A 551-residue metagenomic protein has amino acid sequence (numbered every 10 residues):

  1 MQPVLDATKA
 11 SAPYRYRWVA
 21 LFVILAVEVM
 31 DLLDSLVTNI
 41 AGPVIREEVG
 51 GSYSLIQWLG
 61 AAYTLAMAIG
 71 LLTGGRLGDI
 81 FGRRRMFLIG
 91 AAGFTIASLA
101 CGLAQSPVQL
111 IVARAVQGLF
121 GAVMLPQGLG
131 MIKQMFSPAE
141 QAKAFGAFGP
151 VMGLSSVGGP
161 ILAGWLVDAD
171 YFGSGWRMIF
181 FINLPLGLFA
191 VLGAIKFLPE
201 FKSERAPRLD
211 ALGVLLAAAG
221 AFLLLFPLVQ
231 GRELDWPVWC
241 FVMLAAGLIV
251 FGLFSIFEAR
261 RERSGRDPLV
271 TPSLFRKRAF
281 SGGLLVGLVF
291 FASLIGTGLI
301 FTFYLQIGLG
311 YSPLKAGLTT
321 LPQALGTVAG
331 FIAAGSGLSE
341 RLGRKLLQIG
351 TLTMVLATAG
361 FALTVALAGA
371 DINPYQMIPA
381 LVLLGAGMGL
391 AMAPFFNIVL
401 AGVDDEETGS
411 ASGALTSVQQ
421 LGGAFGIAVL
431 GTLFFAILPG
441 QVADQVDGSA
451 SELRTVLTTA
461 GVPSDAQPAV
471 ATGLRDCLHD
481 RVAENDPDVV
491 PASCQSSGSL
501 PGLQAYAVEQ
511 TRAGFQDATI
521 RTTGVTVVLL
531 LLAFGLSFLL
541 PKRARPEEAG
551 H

Functional and structural regions predicted by a protein language model:
M1-A20, N397, L457-H551: Transmembrane-helix exit segments and adjacent C-terminal regions of multi-pass membrane proteins
W18-M67, C240-V242, A259-E407, T526 (+2 more regions): Transmembrane core module of solute transporters
G42, G158-V167, L224, L228 (+4 more regions): Small-residue (Gly/Pro/Ala) motifs that create kinks and tight helix-helix packing interfaces
V44, G75-R76, I80, W165 (+1 more regions): Membrane-interface helix termini in secondary transporters
D79-F81, R85-L212: Helix-loop-helix hairpins in multi-pass membrane proteins, especially solute transporters
R83-I89, G343-I349, T522: Juxtamembrane helix-start motifs in multi-pass secondary transporters
F145-V157, T297, F303, T320 (+3 more regions): Small-residue-rich alpha-helical segments with characteristic i,i+4
D168-V286, S293, Y311-S312, T319 (+1 more regions): Hydrophobic transmembrane-helix bundles of small-molecule transporters
